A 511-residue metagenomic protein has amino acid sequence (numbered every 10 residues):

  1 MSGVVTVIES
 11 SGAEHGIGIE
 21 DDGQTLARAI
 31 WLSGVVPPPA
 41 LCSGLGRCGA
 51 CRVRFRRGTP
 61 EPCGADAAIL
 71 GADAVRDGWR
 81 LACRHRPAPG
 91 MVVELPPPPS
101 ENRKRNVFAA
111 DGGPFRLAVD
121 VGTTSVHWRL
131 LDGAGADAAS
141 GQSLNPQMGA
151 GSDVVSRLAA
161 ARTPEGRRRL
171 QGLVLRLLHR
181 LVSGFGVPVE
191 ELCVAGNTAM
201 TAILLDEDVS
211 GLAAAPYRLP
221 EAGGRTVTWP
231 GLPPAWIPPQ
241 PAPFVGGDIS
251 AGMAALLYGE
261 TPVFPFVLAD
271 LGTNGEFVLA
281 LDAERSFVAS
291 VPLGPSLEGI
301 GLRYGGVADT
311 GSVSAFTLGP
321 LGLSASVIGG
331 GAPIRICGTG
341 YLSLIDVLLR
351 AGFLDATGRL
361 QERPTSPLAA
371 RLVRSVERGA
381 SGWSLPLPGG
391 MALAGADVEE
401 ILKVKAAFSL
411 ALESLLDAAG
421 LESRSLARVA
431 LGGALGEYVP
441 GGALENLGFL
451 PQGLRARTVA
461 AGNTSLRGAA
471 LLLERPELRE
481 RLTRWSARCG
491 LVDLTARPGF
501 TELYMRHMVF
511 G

Functional and structural regions predicted by a protein language model:
M1-V4, G12-V36, L45, T59-E61 (+3 more regions): N-terminal glycine/serine-rich phosphate-binding loop of ATP-dependent small-molecule kinases, especially carbohydrate
G3-V7, W79, P238-S250, L471-G511: Acidic, glycine/GT-rich loop-and beta-edge segments that sit at the periphery of enzyme/chaperone cores
P98-P114, P233-F266, L416: Conserved phosphate-binding catalytic cores of ATP/NTP-utilizing and phosphoryl-transfer enzymes
W128, G135-D153, S210-T226, A251 (+2 more regions): Glycine-rich phosphate-binding loop of actin/hexokinase-like ATP-binding domains
R169-A202, L279-V373: Phosphate-binding glycine-rich/basic clefts of nucleotide- and phosphate-handling proteins, predominantly
R176-F185, I249-L256, L402-R424: Phosphate/ATP-binding catalytic cores across multiple sugar-kinase/actin-like superfamilies, primarily ASKHA
L349-A419: A contiguous, well-structured pocket-lining segment that forms one wall/lid of small-molecule binding clefts in soluble
L421-W485: Catalytic phosphate/nucleotide-handling subdomain of diverse soluble enzymes
